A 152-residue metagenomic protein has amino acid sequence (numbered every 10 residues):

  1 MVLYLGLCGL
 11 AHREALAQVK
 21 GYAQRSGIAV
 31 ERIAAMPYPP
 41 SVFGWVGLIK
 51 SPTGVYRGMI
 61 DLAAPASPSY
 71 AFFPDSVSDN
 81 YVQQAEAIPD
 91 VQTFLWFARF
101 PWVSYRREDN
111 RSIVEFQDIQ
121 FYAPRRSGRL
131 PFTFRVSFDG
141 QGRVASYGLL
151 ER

Functional and structural regions predicted by a protein language model:
M1, A15, V19, A35-P37 (+2 more regions): Small-side-chain structural scaffolding
M1, R25-S26, Y81: A generic structural signal for ordered alpha-helices
M1-R13: Internal/C-terminal transmembrane anchor helices
L5, V19, I33, P89: Residue-level detector of functional hotspots within protein domains
A11-E31: Alpha-helical transmembrane signal-anchor/signal-peptide segments
A29-R32, P39-R152: Extracytosolic and intramembrane catalytic regions of membrane-associated proteins in envelope/secretory systems
